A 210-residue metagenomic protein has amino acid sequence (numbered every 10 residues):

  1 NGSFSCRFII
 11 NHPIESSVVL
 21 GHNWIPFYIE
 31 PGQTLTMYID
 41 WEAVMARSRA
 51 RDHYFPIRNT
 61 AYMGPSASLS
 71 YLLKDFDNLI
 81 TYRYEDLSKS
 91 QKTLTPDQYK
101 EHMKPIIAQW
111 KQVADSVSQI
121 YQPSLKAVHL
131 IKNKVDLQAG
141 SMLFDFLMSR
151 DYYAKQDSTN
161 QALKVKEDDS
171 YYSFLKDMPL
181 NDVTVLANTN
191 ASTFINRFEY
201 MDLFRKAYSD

Functional and structural regions predicted by a protein language model:
S3-L125: A non-transmembrane, solvent-exposed segment enriched in polar/low-complexity residues
I107-S141, F146-S149: C-terminal non-catalytic alpha-helical accessory regions
I131-S209: Extended amphipathic alpha-helical segments with heptad-repeat/coiled-coil character used for oligomerization, fusion
